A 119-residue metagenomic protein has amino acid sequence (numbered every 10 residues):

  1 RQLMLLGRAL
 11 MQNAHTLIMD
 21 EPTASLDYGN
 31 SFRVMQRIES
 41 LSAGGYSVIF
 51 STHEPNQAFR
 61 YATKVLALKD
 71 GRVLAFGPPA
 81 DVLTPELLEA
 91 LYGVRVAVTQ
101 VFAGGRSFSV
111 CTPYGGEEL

Functional and structural regions predicted by a protein language model:
L17-E21: Catalytic Walker B motif of ABC-type/P-loop ATPase nucleotide-binding domains
Y28-N30: Helix N-cap at the start of a conserved alpha-helix in ABC-type nucleotide-binding domains
F32-G44: Helical segment within the ABC ATPase nucleotide-binding domain
T52-H53: H-loop/switch region of ABC-family ATPase nucleotide-binding domains
A58-R60: A short, surface-exposed alpha-helical micro-motif characterized by mixed small hydrophobic and charged/polar residues
L91-L119: ABC ATPase nucleotide-binding domains
